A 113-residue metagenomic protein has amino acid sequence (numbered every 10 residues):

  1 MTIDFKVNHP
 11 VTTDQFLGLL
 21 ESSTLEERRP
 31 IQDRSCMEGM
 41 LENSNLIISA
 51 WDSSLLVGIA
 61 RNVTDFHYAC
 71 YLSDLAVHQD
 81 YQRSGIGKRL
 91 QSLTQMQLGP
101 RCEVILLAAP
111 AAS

Functional and structural regions predicted by a protein language model:
M1-Q32: Short amphipathic alpha-helix that is part of the acyltransferase structural core
I31-N43, L56-A60: Long, highly charged, low-complexity intrinsically disordered interaction regions that mediate electrostatic DNA/RNA
E38-S49, P100-E103: A short helix-loop-beta-strand connector motif used in the catalytic cores of GNAT acetyltransferases and, in some
S49, L55-T64, A69-A76: Conserved beta-strand in the GNAT
V77, R83-M96: Conserved acetyl-CoA-binding loop-helix of GNAT-fold acetyltransferases
Q91, Q97-A109: Conserved GNAT acetyl-CoA-binding A-motif
A111-S113: Alpha-helix capping/helix-boundary segments
